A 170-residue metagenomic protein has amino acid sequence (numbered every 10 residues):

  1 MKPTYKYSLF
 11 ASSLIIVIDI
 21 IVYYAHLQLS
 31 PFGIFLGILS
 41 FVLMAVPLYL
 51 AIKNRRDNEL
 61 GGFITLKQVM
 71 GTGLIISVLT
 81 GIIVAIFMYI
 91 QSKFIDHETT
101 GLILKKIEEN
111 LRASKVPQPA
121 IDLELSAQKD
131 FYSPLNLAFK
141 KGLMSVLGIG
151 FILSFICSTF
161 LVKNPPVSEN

Functional and structural regions predicted by a protein language model:
M1-R55: Transmembrane alpha-helical insertion/packing segments
M1-T4, L161-N170: Short, charged juxtamembrane terminal tails flanking transmembrane helices
Y5-L9, I38-L39, M70, L74 (+2 more regions): Hydrophobic alpha-helical transmembrane segments
A11, I15, D19, I76-M88 (+3 more regions): Hydrophobic alpha-helical transmembrane segments in multi-pass membrane proteins
Y24-L29, I90, F94, F160: Helix-loop junctions at the membrane-solvent interface of multi-pass transporters, primarily the C-terminal
I52-Q68, K93: Membrane-helix interface/capping segments
I95-Y132: Membrane-interface interhelical loops and short interface/amphipathic helices in multi-pass inner-membrane
Q128-G148: Individual transmembrane alpha-helix segments
